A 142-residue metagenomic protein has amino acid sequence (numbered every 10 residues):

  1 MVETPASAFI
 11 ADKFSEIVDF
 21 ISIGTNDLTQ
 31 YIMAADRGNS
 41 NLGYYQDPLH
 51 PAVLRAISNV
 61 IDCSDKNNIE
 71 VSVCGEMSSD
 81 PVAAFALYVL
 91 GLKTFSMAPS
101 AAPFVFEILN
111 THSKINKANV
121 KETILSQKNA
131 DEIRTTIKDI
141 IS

Functional and structural regions predicted by a protein language model:
M1-S142: Conserved alpha/beta-domain cores
